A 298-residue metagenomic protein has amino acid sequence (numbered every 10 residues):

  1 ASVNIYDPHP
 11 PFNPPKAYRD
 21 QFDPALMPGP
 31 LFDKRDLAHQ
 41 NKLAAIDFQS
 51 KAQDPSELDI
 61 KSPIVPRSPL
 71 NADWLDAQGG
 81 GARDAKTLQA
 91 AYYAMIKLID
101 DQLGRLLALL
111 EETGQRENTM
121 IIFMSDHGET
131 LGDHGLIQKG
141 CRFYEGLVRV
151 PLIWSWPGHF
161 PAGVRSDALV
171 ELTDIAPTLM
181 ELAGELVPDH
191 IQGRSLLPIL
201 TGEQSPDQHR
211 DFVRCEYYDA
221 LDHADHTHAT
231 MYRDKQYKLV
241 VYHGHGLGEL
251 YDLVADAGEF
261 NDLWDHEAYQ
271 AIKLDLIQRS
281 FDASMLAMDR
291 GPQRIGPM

Functional and structural regions predicted by a protein language model:
A1, P297-M298: Accessible peptide chain termini
S2-N118, I122-L169, L182-H190, V241-G244 (+2 more regions): Active-site-proximal cap/lid insertion segments
H127-D133, F160, T173-A176, E181-E249 (+5 more regions): C-terminal cap/loop subdomain of S1 sulfatases and analogous C-terminal strand-loop tails that border
